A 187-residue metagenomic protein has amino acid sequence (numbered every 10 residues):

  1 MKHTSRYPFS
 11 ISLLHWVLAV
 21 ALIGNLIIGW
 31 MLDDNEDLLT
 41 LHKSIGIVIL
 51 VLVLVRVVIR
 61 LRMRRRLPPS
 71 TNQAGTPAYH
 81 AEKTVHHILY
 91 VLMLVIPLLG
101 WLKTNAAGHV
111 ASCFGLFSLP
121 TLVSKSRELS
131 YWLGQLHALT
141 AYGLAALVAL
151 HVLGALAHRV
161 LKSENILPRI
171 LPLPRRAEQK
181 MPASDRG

Functional and structural regions predicted by a protein language model:
M1-G187: Membrane-embedded alpha-helical bundles that constitute the cytochrome b-like, heme-associated redox core of multi-pass
